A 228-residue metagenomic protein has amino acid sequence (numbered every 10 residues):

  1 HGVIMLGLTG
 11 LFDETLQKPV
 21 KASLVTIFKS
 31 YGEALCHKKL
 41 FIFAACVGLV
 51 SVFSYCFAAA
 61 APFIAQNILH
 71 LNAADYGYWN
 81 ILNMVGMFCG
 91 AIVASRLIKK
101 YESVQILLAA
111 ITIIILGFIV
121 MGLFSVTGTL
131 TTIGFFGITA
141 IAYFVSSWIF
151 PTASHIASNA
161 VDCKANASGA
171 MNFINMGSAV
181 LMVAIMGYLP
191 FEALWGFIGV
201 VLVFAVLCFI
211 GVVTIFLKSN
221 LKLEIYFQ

Functional and structural regions predicted by a protein language model:
H1-K18, V212-I215: C-terminal membrane-cytosol helix-exit motif in multi-pass small-molecule transporters
D13-A44: Juxtamembrane intracellular "pre-TM" segments in multi-pass secondary transporters
C36-C56, A140: Pair of pore-lining "gating" transmembrane helices in MFS-fold secondary transporters
A60-A74: Short amphipathic helix-loop junctions that connect adjacent transmembrane helices in Major Facilitator Superfamily/SLC
G90-V104, P190: Helix-to-loop junctions at the C-terminal end of transmembrane segments in multipass secondary transporters
Q105-T152: C-terminal transmembrane helical hairpin of 12-TM major facilitator-type secondary transporters
F144, A153-A193, V200-F204: A late C-terminal transmembrane helix in Major Facilitator Superfamily
I215-Q228: Intrinsic disorder in cytosolic terminal tails and internal cytosolic loops of multi-pass membrane transporters
